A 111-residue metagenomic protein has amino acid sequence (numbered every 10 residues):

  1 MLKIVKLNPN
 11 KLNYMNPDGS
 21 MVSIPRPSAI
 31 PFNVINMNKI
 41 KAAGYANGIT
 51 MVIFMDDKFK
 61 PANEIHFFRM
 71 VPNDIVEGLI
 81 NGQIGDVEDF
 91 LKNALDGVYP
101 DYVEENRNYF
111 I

Functional and structural regions predicted by a protein language model:
L2-I111: Acidic/histidine-enriched, beta-strand-rich ligand/metal-binding domains
